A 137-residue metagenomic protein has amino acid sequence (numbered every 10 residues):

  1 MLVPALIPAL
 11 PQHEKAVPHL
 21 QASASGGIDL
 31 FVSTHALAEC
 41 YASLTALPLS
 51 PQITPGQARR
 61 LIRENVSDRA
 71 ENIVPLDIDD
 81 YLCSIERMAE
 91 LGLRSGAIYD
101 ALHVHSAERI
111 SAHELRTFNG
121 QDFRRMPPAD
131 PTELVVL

Functional and structural regions predicted by a protein language model:
M1-V32, L47-R60, R125: Short, well-structured N-terminal submotif of metal-dependent ribonuclease cores
P4, A42-T45, R63, E86: Generic alpha-helical structural context detector
P8, T34-A38, V66-L91: Acidic catalytic patch
G26-L30, E71-N72, R109-E114: Short active-site oxyanion
F31-V32, P75, I98, T117: Short beta-strand scaffold positions
Q57-A58, N65, E71, M126 (+1 more regions): Anionic, Ser/Thr-rich low-complexity intrinsically disordered regions
V104-L137: Acidic, PIN/NYN-like endoribonuclease modules and their adjacent C-terminal/linker elements
